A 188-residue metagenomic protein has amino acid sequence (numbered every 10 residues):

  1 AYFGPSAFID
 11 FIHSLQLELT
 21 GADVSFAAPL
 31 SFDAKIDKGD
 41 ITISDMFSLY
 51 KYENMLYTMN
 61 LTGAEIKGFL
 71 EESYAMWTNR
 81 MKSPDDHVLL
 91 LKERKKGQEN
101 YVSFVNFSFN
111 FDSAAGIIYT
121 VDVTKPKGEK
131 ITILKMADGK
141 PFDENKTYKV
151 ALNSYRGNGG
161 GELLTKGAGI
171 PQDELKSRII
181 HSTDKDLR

Functional and structural regions predicted by a protein language model:
A1-R188: Catalytic centers of hydrolytic enzymes
